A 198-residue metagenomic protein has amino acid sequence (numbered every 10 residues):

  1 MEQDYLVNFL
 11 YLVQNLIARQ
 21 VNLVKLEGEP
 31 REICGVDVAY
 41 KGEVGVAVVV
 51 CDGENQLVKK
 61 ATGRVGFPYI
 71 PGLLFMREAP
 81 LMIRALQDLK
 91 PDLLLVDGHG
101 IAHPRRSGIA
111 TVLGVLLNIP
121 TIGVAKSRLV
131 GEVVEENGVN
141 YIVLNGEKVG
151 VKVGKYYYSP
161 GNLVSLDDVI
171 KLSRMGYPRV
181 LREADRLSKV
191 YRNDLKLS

Functional and structural regions predicted by a protein language model:
E2-V24, V58-K59, A79, I83-L89 (+2 more regions): C-terminal binding/interaction regions
Y5-F9, R64-P71, L95-H99: Short, basic, glycine/proline-bearing loop/turn elements
R31-K41: Two-metal-ion RNase H-like nuclease active-site motif
D37, V96-D97, G123-A125: Short beta-strand segments
K41-L89: A glycine-rich, hydrophobic loop/mini-helix early in the fold
G42, I101-A102, R128: Glycine-rich nucleotide phosphate-binding loop and flanking beta-alpha elements of Rossmann-like dinucleotide-binding
P80-L113, L117: Catalytic-site beta-strand/loop segments enriched in glycine and acidic/polar residues
A110-E132: Short, acidic/small-residue loops that bind anionic groups at enzyme active sites
